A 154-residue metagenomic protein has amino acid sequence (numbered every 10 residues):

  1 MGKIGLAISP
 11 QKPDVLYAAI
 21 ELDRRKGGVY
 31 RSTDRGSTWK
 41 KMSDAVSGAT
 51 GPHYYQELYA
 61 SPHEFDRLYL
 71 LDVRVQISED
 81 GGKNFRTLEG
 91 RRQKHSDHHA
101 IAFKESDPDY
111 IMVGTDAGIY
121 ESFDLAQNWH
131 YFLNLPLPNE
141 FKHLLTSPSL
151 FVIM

Functional and structural regions predicted by a protein language model:
M1-M154: Beta-propeller blade termini and top-face loops
